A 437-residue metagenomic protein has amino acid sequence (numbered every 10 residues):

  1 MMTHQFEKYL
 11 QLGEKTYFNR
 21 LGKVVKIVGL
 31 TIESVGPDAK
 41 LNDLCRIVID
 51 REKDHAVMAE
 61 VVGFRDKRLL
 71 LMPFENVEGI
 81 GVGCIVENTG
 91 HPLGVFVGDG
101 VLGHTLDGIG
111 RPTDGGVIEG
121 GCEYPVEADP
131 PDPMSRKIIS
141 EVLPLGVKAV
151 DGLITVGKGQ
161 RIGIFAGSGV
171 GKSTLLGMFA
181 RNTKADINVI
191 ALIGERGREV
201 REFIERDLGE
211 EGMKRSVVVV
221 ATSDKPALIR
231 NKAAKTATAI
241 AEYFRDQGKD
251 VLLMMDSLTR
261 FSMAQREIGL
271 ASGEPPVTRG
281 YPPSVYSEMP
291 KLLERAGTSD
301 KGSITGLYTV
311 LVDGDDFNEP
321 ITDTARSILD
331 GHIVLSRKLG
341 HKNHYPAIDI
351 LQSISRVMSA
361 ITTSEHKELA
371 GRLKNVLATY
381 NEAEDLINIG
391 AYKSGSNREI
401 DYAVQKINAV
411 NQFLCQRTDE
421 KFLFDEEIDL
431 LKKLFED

Functional and structural regions predicted by a protein language model:
M1-H104, G108-T113: N-terminal accessory targeting/assembly segments
H4-Y9, T89, L145-V150, A237 (+2 more regions): Phosphate-interacting basic helix/loop segments used at nucleotide- and nucleic-acid interfaces
T16, K53, E141-K148, G171 (+2 more regions): Short secondary-structure boundary/capping elements
R20, L41, V101, G120-C122 (+5 more regions): A generic structural signal for well-ordered coil/turn residues at beta-strand boundaries that shape enzyme active-site
K26-V28, G36, I49-R51, G63 (+11 more regions): Flexible glycine-/small-residue-rich
D54-H55, L93-V97, P112-V117, M134-S140 (+3 more regions): Active-site phosphate-binding and catalytic loops of NTP-dependent enzymes
C84-V86, G100, T113-Q160, S173-M178 (+2 more regions): P-loop NTPase nucleotide-binding/switch module
G152-L153, G159-D437: P-loop NTPase catalytic core
